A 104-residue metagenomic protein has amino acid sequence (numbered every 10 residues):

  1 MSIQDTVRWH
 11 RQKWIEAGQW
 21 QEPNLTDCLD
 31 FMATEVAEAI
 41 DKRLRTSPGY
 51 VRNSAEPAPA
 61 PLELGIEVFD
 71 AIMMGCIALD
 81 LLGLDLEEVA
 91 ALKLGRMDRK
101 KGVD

Functional and structural regions predicted by a protein language model:
M1-D104: Flexible "arm" and connector segments at domain edges
